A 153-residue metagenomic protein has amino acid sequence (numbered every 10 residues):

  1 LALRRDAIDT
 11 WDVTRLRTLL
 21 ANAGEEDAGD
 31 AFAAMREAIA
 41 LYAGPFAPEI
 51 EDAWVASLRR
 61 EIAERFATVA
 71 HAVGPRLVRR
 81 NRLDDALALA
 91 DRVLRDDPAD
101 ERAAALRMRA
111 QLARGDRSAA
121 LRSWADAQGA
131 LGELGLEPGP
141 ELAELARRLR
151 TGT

Functional and structural regions predicted by a protein language model:
L1-T153: Intrinsically disordered, charged and Pro/Gly-enriched terminal/linker segments that flank large helical-solenoid
